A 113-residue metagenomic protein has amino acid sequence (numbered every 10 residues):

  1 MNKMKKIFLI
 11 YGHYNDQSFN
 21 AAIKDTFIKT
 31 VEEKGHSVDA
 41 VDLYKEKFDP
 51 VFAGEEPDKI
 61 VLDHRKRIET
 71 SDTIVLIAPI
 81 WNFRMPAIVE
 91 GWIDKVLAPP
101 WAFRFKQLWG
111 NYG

Functional and structural regions predicted by a protein language model:
M1-K3: Short, Lys/Arg-enriched N-terminal segments with co-localized hydrophobic residues within the first ~10-30 amino acids
K5-H36: N-terminal beta1-alpha1 ligand-phosphate binding loop
Y14-N15, K45-E46, W81-N82: Short, solvent-exposed loop/turn segments at secondary-structure junctions
F19-N20, P50, M85-A87: Short glycine-/acidic-enriched loop or helix-start segments at secondary-structure transitions that form or flank
A22-D25, A53-E55, V89-W92: Short, glycine/charged-enriched secondary-structure capping and boundary segments
D39-V41: A conserved beta-strand->alpha-helix junction
L43-K59: N-terminal beta-loop-helix "entrance" segment that forms/cooperates in small-molecule cofactor or anionic ligand
I60-G113: Helix-loop-strand module that forms the ligand-binding subsite of alpha/beta enzymes
